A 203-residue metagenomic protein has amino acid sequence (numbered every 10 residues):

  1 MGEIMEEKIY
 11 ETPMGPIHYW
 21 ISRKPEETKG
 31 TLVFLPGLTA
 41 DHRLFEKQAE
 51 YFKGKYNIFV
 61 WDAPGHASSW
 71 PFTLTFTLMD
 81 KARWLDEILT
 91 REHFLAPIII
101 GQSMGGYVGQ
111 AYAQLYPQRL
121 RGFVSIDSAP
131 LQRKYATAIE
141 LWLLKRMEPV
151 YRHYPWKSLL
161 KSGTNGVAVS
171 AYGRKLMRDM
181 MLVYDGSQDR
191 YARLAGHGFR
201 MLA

Functional and structural regions predicted by a protein language model:
M1-V33, G54-Y56, H93-L95, G186 (+1 more regions): Alpha/beta-hydrolase fold catalytic core
P13-M14, F59-I100: Active-site loop/oxyanion-hole signature of alpha/beta-hydrolase fold enzymes
G15-P71: Conserved HGGG/HGGXW glycine-rich cap/lid loop of the alpha/beta-hydrolase fold
E46, D86, Q110-Q114: Short, hydrophobic alpha-helix immediately C-terminal to the catalytic nucleophile
N57, A96, R119-G122: Residues at the starts of beta-strands that form the adenosine-phosphate
G101, G105, G109: Gly/Ala-rich beta-loop-alpha elbow adjacent to hydrolase catalytic centers
Q110, Q114-L115, R121-Y154: Flexible "cap/lid" loop of the alpha/beta hydrolase fold
K134-Y135, H153-A203: Conserved alpha/beta-hydrolase catalytic His-Asp/Glu region
